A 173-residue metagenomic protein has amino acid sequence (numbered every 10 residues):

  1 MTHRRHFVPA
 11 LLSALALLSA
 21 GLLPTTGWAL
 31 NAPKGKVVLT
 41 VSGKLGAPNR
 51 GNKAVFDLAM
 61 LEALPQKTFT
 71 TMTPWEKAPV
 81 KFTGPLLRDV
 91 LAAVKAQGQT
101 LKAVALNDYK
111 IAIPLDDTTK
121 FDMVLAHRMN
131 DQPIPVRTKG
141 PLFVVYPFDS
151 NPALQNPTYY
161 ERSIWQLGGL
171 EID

Functional and structural regions predicted by a protein language model:
T2, G27-D173: N-terminal intrinsically disordered, low-complexity segments enriched in P/E/S/T
R4-S13, L17: N-terminal export leaders
